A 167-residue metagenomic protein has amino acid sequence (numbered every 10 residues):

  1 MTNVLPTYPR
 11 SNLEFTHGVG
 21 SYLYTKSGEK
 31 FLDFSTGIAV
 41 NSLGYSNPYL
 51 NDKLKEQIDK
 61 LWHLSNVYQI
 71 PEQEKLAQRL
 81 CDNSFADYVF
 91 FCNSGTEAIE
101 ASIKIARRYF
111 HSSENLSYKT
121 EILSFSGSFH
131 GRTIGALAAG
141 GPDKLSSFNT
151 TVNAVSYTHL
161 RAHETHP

Functional and structural regions predicted by a protein language model:
M1-V19, T36, V67, R161: Active-site-adjacent loop/helix segments that line or gate small-molecule/cofactor pockets in enzymes
T25-K26: Short, acidic, Ser/Thr-enriched surface-loop or helix-capping motifs
K30-S117: Glycine-rich loop-to-alpha-helix module at the N-terminal edge of alpha/beta enzyme cores
F125-N149: Substrate-binding/gating loop at the entrance of the active-site cleft, primarily in PLP-dependent aminotransferase-like
T150-A154: Conserved thiamine diphosphate
H159, H163-P167: Single conserved hydrophobic/aromatic residue that forms the stacking wall/gate of nucleotide- or nucleobase-binding
